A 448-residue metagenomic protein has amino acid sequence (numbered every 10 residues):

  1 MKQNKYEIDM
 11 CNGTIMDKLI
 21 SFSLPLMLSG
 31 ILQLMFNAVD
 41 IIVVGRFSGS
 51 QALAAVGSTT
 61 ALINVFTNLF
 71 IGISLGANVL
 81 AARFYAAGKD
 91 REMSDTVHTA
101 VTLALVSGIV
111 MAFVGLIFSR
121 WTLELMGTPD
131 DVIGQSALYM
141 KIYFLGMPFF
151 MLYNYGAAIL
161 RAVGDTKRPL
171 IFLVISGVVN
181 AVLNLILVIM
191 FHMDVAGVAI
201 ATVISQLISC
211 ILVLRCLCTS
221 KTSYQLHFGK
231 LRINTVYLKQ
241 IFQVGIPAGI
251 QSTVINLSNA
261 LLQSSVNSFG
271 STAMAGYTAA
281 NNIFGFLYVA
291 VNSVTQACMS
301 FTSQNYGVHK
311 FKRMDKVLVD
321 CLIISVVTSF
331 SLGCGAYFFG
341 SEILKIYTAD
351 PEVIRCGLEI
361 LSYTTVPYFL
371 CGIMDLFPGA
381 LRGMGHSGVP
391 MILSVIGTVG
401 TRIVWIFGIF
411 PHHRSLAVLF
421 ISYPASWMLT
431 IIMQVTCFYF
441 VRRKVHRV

Functional and structural regions predicted by a protein language model:
M1-S23, A81-G146, M190-I246, T302-P367 (+1 more regions): Short alpha-helical transmembrane segments in multi-pass integral membrane proteins
N12, M16-M35, V39, L62-L69 (+8 more regions): Residue-level signal for short hydrophobic patches within transmembrane helices of multi-pass membrane transporters
S21-D40, I142, S176, S205-S209 (+3 more regions): Transmembrane helical elements of multi-pass membrane transporters/channels
F22, L26-L34, I71, L103-A112 (+8 more regions): Hydrophobic alpha-helical transmembrane segments in multi-pass membrane proteins
M35-A54, L123-D130, I186-M193, T253-F286 (+3 more regions): Helix-terminus/linker motif at the lipid-water interface of multi-pass membrane proteins
L53-F113, F150-P169, G276-C334, F338-G340 (+2 more regions): Small-residue-rich hydrophobic transmembrane alpha-helices
V65-N68, N180-L185, C210-L214, F286-V289 (+3 more regions): Hydrophobic transmembrane alpha-helices of multi-pass small-molecule transporters
S74, Y143-R161, P169-N180, V198-V213 (+4 more regions): Short runs within selected transmembrane alpha-helices of multi-pass transporters and secretion channels
